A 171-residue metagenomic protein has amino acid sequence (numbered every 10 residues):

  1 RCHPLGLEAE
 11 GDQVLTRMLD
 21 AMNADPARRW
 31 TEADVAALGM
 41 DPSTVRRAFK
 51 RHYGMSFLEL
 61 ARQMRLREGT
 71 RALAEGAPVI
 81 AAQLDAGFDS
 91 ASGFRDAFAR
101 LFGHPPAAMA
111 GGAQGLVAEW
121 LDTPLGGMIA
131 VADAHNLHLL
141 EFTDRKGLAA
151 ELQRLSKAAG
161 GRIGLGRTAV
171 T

Functional and structural regions predicted by a protein language model:
R1-S92, R100-F102, A107-T171: Basic nucleic-acid-binding alpha-helical/helix-turn surface characteristic of O6-alkylguanine DNA
D96: An internal, acidic/charged active-site-proximal segment that coordinates divalent cations and/or engages
